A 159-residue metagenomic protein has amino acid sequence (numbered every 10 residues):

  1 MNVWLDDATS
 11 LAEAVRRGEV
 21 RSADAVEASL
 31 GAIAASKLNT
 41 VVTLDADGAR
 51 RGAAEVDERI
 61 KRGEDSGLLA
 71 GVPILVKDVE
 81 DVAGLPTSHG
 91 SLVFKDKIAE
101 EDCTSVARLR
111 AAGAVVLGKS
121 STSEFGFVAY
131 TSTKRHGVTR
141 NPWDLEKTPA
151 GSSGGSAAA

Functional and structural regions predicted by a protein language model:
M1-R50, K61: An N-terminal boundary/leader segment
L11-V15, V56, S156: Generic hydrophobic alpha-helical segments
A35, A70-A158: Short glycine/serine-rich loop/turn segments
A49-A54, G113-A114: Long amphipathic alpha-helix in the N-terminal Rossmann-like dinucleotide-binding domain of NAD(P)-dependent
A53-E58, D81: Glycine-rich loop at the start of a catalytic domain that most often binds anionic cofactors/ligands
V56-P73: Immediate post-signal peptide segment of exported/extracytoplasmic ligand-binding proteins
